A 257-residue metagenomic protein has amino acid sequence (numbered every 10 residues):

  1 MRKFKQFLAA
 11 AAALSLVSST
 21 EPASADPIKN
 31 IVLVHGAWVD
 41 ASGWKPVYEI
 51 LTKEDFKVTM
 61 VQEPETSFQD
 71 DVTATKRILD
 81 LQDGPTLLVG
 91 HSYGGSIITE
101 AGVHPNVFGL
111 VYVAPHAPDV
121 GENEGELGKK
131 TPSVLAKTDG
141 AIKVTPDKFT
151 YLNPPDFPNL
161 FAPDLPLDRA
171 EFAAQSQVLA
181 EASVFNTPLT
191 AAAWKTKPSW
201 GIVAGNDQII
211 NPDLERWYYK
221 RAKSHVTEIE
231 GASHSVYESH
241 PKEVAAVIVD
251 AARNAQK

Functional and structural regions predicted by a protein language model:
M1-A9: Bacterial N-terminal signal peptides that target proteins for export
D26-D83: Active-site catalytic motif of lipid deacylating hydrolases and related acyltransferases
V89-G94, I98: Gly/Ala-rich beta-loop-alpha elbow adjacent to hydrolase catalytic centers
N106-V107, V111-P154, E181-V184: Flexible "cap/lid" loop of the alpha/beta hydrolase fold
A174-K195: Active-site nucleophile elbow and catalytic-triad environment of alpha/beta-hydrolase enzymes
G201-V203: Short beta-strand/loop motif that positions the catalytic acidic residue of the alpha/beta-hydrolase fold
G205-E238: Conserved loop-alpha-helix segment in the C-terminal half of the alpha/beta-hydrolase fold that carries the catalytic
H225-K257: Catalytic active-site module of serine/aspartate enzymes centered on a nucleophile-bearing elbow/loop
